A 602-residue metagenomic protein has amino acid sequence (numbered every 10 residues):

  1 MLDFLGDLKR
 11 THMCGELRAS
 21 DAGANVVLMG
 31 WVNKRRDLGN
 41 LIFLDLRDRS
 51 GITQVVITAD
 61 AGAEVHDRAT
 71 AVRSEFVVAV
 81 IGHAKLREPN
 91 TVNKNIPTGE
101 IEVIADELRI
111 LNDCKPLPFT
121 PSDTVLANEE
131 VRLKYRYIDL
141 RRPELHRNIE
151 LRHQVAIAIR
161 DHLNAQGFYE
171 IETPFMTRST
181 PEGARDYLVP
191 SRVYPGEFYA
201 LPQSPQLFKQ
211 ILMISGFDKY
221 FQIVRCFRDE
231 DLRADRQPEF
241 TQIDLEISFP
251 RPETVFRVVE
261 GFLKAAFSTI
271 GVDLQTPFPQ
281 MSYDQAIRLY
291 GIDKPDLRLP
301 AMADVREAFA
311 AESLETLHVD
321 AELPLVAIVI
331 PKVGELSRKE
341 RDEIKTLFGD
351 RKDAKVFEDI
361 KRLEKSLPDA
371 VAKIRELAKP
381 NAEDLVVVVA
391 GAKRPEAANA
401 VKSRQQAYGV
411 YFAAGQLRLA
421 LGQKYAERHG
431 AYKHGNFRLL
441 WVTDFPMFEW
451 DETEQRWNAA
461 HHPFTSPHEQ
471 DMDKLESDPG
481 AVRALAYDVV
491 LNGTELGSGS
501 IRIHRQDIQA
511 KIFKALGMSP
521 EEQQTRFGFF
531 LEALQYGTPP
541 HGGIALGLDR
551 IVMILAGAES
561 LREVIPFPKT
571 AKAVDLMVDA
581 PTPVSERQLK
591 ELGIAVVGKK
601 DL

Functional and structural regions predicted by a protein language model:
M1-L602: Class II aminoacyl-tRNA synthetase catalytic cores and aaRS-like
